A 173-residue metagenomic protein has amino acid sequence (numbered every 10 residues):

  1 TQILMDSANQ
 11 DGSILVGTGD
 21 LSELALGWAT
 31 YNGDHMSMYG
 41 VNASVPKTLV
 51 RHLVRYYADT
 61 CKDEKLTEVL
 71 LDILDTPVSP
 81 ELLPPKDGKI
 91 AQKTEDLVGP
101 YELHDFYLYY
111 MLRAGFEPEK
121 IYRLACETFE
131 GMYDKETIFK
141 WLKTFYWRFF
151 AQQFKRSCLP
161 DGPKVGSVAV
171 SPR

Functional and structural regions predicted by a protein language model:
T1-R173: ATP/NTP-dependent adenylation/nucleotidyl-transfer catalytic domains that generate, transfer, or process NMP-activated
